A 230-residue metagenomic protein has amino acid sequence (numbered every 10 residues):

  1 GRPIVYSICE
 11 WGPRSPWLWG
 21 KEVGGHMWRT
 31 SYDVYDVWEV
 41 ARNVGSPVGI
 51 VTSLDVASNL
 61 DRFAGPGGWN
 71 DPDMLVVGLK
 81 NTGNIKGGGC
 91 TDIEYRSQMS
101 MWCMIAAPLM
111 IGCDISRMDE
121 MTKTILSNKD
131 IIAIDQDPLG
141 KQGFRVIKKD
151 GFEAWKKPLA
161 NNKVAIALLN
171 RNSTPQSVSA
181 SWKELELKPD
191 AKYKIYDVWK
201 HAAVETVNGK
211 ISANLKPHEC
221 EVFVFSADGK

Functional and structural regions predicted by a protein language model:
R2-C113, D135: Glycan-recognition surfaces
P13-P16, G83-N84, I111-G112, M118-T122 (+2 more regions): Flexible loop/turn segments at secondary-structure boundaries
G89-T91, F152-K156, K210-I211: Generic recognition of flexible, low-complexity loop/linker segments
R96, W102-I105, M110-G112, K148-L187: Carbohydrate-binding surface patches
S97-V146: Catalytic cores of secreted or luminal carbohydrate-active enzymes
I166, I195, H218: Hydrophobic, well-ordered secondary-structure elements that form the walls of internal hydrophobic environments
E184-K200: Solvent-exposed beta-hairpin/edge-strand motifs
E205-K230: C-terminal beta-strand-rich structural cap/linker in extracellular carbohydrate-active enzymes
